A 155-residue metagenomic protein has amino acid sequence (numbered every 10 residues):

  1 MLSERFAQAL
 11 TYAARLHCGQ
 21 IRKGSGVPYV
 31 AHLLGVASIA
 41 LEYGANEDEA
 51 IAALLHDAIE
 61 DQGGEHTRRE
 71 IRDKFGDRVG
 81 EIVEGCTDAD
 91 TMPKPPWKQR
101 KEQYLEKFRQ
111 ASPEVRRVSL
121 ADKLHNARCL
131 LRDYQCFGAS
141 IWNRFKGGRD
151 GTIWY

Functional and structural regions predicted by a protein language model:
M1-Y155: Active-site helical microenvironments for divalent-metal-assisted chemistry
